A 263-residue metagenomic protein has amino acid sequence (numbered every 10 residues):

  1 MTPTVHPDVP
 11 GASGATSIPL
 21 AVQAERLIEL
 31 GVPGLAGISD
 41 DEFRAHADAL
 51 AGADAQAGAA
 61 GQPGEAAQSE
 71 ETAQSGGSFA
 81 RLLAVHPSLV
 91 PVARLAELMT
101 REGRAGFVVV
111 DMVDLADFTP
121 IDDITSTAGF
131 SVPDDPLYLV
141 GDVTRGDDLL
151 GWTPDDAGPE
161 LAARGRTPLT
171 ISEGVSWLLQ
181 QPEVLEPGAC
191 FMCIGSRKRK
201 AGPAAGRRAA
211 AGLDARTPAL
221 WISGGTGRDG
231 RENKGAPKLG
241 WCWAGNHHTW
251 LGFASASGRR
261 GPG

Functional and structural regions predicted by a protein language model:
M1-G58, E70-T167, G174-G263: A binding-site-centric feature that preferentially detects glycan-recognition modules on secreted/surface proteins
G58-G64: Residue-identity detector for glycine
